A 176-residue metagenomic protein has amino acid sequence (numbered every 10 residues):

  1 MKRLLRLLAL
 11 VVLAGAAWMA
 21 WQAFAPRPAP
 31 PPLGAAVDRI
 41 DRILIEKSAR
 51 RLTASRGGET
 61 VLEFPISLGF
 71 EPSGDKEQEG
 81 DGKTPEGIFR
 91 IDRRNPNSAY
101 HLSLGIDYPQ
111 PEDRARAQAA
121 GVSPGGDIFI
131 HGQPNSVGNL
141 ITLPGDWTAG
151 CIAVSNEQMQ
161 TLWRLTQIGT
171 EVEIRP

Functional and structural regions predicted by a protein language model:
L4-Q22: Hydrophobic membrane-insertion alpha-helices, especially the h-region of bacterial N-terminal signal peptides
P28-R42, K47, L68-D92, P111-R116 (+2 more regions): N-terminal post-signal-peptidase region of extra-cytosolic proteins
R39, T60, P85, S98-Y100 (+1 more regions): A short, polar/charged loop/turn motif at coil->beta-strand junctions and beta-hairpin connectors
N95-P176: Exported/periplasmic cell-wall-interacting domains
